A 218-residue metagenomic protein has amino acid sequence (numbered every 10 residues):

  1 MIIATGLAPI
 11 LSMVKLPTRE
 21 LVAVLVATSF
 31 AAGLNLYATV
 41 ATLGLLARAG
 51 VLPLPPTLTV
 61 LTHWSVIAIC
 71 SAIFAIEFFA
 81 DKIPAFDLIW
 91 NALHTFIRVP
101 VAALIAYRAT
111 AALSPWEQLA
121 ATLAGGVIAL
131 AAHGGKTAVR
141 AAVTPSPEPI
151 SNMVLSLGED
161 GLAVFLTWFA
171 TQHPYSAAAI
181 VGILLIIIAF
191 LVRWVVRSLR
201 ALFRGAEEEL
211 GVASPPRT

Functional and structural regions predicted by a protein language model:
I2-E20, A47-W64, I105-A121, F169-A179: Helix-coil boundary and interhelical linker segments in multi-pass alpha-helical membrane proteins
L21-L46: The first (N-terminal) embedded transmembrane alpha-helix
A27, L104-T110, K136-V143, S156 (+1 more regions): Generic transmembrane alpha-helix signature in multi-pass membrane proteins, especially transporters/channels
L58-S65, T110-L119, T137-E148, R197-E209: A cytosolic-side transmembrane-helix exit/cap motif
H63, D87-P100, A120-T122, P147 (+1 more regions): Cytoplasmic-side transmembrane-helix entry/capping segments in multi-pass membrane proteins
A75-L88, G135-T144: C-terminal ends of transmembrane helices
T95-Y107, S151-F165, G211-R217: Small-residue-rich segments of transmembrane alpha-helices in multi-pass membrane proteins, especially helix faces
P100-A109, Q118-A138, G161: Mid-bilayer segments of alpha-helical transmembrane spans in multi-pass integral membrane proteins that mediate
